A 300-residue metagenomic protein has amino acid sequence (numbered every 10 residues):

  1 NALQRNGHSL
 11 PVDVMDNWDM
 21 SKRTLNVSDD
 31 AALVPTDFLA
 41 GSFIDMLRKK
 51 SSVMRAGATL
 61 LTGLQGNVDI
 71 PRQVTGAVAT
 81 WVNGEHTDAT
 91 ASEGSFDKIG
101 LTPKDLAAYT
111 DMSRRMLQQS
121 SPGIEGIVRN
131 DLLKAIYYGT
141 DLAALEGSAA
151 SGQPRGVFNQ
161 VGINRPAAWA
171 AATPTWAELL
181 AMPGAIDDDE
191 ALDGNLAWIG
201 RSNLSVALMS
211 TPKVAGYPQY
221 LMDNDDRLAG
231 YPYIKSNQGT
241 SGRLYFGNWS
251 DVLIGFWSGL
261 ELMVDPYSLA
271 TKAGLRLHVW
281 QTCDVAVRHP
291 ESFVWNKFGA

Functional and structural regions predicted by a protein language model:
N1-G194, M209, V214-R227, P232-I234 (+2 more regions): Acidic/polar, low-complexity extended loops/arms that serve as protein-protein interfaces in large oligomeric shells
S151, D265-P266: Long, low-complexity hydrophobic alpha-helices enriched in A/L/V/I and glycine
G194, A229, S258, A273-L275: A short pocket-lining beta-strand/turn micro-motif at the edge of beta-sheets
L196-A197, S205: Extended C-terminal subregions enriched in glycine
W198-R201, Y233, L277: Hydrophobic, well-ordered secondary-structure elements that form the walls of internal hydrophobic environments
L208, G242-L244, I254-G255, T271 (+1 more regions): Short active-site-adjacent structural elements
D225-D265: C-terminal hydrophobic structural anchor segments that stabilize assembly/packing rather than catalytic chemistry
P266-A300: Extended, compositionally biased alpha-helical segments that mediate assembly or anchoring
